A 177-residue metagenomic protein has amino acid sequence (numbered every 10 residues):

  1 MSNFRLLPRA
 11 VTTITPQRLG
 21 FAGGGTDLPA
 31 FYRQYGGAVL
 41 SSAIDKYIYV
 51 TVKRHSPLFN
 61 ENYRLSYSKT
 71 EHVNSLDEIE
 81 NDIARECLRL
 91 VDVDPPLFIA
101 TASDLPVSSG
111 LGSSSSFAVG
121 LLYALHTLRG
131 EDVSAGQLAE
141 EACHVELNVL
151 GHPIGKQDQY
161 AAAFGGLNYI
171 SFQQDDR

Functional and structural regions predicted by a protein language model:
S2-P16, G25-G37, T127-R177: ATP-dependent small-molecule kinase catalytic core of the GHMP/sugar-kinase superfamily and closely related
N3-L6, V11-T12, D45-V145: Anion-binding (especially nucleotide phosphate/pyrophosphate-binding) glycine-rich loop and adjoining beta-alpha core
V39-I44: Short Gly/Pro-enriched turn/cap motifs at secondary-structure boundaries
